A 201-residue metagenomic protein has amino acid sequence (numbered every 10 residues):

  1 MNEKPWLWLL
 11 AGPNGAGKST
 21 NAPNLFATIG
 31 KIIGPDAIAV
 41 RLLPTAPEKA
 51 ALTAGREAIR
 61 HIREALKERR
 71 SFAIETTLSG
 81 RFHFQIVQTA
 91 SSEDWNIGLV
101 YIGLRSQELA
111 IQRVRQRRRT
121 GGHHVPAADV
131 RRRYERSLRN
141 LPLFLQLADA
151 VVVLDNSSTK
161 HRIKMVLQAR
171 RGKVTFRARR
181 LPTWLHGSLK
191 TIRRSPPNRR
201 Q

Functional and structural regions predicted by a protein language model:
N2-W8, E68-R70: Pre-Walker A (Motif I) flank of P-loop NTPase domains
P13-N14: The conserved Walker
K18: Conserved lysine of the Walker
A22-R70: Conserved substrate/cofactor phosphate-moiety recognition/catalytic segment in nucleotide-dependent phosphotransferases
I32, L99, V151-V153: Conserved beta-strand scaffold positions in the cores of enzyme catalytic domains, especially in NTP/NDP-utilizing
A50-L104, R136-S137, F144: Glycine-rich phosphate-binding loop used to anchor ATP phosphates in small-molecule kinases, encompassing both
W95-L143: A glycine- and Lys/Arg-enriched "phosphate-lid" helix/loop adjacent to the NTP-binding pocket of small-molecule kinases
L143-Q201: NTP-dependent small-molecule kinase module
